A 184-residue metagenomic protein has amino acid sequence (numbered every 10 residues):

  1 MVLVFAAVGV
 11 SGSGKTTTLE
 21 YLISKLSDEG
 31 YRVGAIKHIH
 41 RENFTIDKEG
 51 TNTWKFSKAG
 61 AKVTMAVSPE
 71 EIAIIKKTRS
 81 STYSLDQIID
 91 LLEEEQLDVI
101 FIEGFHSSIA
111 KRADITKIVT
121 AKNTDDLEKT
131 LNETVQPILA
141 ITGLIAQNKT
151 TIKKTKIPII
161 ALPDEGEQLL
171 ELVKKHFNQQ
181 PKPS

Functional and structural regions predicted by a protein language model:
M1-E42, N148: Walker A (P-loop) phosphate-binding motif
M1-V2, E29-Y31, A61, Q96-L97 (+2 more regions): Short coil/turn connectors at secondary-structure junctions
I23-S80: N-terminal phosphate/diphosphate-binding loop that engages ATP/GTP or pyrophosphate donors across diverse enzyme folds
G50, S81-D86, K122-N123: Charged helix-capping and loop-helix junction motifs
E71, D86-Q87, E93-E95, Q168 (+1 more regions): Conserved catalytic and cofactor-binding micro-motifs that handle phosphate-bearing ligands or nucleotide cofactors
K76-S107: Phosphate-binding/switch loop-helix module in NTP-utilizing enzymes
V99-P158, G166-K182: Phosphate/Mg2+-binding loops and adjacent switch elements in nucleotide/diphosphate-handling enzyme cores
A161: C-terminal binding/interaction regions
